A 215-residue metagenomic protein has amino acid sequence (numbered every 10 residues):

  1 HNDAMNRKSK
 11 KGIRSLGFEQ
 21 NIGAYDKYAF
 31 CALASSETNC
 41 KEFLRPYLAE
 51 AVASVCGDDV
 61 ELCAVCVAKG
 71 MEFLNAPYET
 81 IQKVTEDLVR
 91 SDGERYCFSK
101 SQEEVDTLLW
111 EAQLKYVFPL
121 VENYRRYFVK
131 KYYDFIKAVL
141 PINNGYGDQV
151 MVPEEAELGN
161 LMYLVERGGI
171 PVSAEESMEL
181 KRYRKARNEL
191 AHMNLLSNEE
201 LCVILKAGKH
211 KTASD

Functional and structural regions predicted by a protein language model:
N2-K185, E189-A207, K211-D215: Amphipathic alpha-helical interface elements
